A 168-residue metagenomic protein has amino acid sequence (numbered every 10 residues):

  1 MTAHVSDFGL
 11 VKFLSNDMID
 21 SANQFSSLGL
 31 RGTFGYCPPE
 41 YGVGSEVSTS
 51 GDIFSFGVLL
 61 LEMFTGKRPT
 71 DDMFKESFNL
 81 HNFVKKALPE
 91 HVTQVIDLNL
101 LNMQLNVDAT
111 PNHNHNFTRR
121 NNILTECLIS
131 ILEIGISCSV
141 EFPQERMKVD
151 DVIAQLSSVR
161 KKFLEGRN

Functional and structural regions predicted by a protein language model:
M1, V5-N168: Cytosolic eukaryotic protein kinase-like domains
